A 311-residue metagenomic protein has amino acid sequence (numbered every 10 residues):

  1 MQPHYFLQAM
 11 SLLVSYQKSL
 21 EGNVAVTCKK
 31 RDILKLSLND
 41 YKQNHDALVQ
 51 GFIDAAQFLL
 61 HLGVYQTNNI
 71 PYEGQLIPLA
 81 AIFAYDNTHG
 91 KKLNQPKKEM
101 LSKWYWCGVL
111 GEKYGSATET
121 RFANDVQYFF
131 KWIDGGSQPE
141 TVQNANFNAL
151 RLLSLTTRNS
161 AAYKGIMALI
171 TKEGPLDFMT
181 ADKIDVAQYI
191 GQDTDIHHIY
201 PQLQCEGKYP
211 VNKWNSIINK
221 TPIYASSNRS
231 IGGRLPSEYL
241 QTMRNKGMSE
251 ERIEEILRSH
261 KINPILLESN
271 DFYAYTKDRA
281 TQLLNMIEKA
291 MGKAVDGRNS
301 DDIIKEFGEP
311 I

Functional and structural regions predicted by a protein language model:
M1-L150: A cross-family structural signal marking well-folded subdomains
I82, D86-H89, G108-G111, Q202 (+6 more regions): Hydrophobic alpha-helical segments
G90-K92, K113-Y114, E206-K208, G233-E238 (+2 more regions): Short conserved micro-motifs at the rims of enzyme active sites and ligand-binding pockets
K98-G115, T194, H198, N245-I256: Short, mixed-charge aromatic SLiMs
V109-I196, Q204: Intrinsically disordered, low-complexity N-proximal targeting/linker segments that flank membranes
V186-N219, L235-P236: Histidine-centered nuclease catalytic patch
S216-N245: Short Cys/His-centered divalent metal-binding micro-motifs
E251-I311: C-terminal, well-folded lobe of enzymatic/effector domains
